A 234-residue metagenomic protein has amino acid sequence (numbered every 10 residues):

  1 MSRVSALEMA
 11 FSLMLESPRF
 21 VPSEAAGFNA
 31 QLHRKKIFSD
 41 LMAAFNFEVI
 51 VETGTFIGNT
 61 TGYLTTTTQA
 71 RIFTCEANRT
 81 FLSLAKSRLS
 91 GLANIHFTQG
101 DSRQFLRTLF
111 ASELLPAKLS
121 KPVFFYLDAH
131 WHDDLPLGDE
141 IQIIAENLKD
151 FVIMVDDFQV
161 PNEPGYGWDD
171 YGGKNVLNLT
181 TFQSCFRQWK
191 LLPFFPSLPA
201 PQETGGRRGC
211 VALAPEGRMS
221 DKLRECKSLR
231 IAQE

Functional and structural regions predicted by a protein language model:
M1-F124, A129-E234: A short alpha-helical cap/connector motif
